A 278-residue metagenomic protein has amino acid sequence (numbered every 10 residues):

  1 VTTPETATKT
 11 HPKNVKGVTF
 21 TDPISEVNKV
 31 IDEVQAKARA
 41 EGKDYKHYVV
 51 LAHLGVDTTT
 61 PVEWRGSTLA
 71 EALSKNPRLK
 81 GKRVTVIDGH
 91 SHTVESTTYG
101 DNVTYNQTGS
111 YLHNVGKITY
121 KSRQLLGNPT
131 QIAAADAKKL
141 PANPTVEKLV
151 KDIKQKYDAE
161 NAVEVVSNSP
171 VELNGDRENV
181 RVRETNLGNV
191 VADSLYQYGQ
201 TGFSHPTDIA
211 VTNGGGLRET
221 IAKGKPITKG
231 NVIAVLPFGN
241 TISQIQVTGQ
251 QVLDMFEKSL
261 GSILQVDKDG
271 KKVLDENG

Functional and structural regions predicted by a protein language model:
V1-H47: Binuclear metal-dependent hydrolase catalytic cores centered on His/Asp/Glu-rich metal-binding motifs
V1-T2, L51, I87-D88, T212-G214: Short beta-strand segments
V1-T21, T108-S110, K121-A137: Surface-exposed loop and adjacent secondary-structure segments within mature catalytic domains
T2-T3, H47-V50, G55, L195: Divalent metal-dependent hydrolysis catalytic cores, especially in the metallo-beta-lactamase
D32-A40, T68-K80: Mature extracellular/periplasmic domains of secretome proteins
K43, D57-T60, W64, T68 (+4 more regions): Solvent-exposed loop/linker segments at secondary-structure transitions that flank or connect catalytic domains
Y48-H53, K80-H92, N106-T108: Active-site neighborhood of phospho(di)ester-bond hydrolases with catalytic His/Asp-centered motifs
